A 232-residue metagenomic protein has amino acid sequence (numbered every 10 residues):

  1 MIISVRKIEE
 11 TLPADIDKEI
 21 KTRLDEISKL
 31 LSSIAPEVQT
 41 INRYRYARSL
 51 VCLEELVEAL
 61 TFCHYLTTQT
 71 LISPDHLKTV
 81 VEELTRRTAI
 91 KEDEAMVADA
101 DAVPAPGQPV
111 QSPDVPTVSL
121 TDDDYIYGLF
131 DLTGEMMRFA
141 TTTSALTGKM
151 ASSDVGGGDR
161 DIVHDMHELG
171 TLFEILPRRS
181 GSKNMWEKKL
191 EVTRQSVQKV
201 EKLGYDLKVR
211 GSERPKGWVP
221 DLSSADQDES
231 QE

Functional and structural regions predicted by a protein language model:
M1-E9, I34, V38-I41, A140-A151 (+2 more regions): Secondary-structure edge/capping motif, primarily at the C-terminal ends of alpha-helices and the immediately following
I8-K21, M150-E174, K189: Short secondary-structure subsegments characteristic of cysteine-rich extracellular domains
P13-A100: Long, charged all-alpha helical bundle/coiled-coil segments in cytosolic proteins
E19-S33, V51-E58, F62-Y65, G128 (+7 more regions): Charged, amphipathic alpha-helical oligomerization/scaffolding segments
D25, E82, A98-L120, I126: Surface-exposed, interaction-prone regions used to assemble/regulate multi-protein complexes
R87-A105, R214, D221-E232: Fungal intrinsically disordered, low-complexity polar regions
S112-G158, I162, L169: Surface-exposed interaction/gating patches
E174, R178-E232: C-terminal accessory extensions/subdomains outside the catalytic/core fold
